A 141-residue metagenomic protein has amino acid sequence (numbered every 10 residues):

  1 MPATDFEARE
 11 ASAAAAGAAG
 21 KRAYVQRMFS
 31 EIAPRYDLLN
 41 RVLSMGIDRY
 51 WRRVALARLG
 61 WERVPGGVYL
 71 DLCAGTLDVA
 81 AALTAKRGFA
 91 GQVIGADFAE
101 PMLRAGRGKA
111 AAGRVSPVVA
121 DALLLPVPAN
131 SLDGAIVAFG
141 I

Functional and structural regions predicted by a protein language model:
M1-R27: N-terminal auxiliary segments of SAM/dcSAM-dependent transferases
R22-G46: K/E-rich alpha-helical interaction surfaces of small helical-bundle regulatory domains
R35, M45-G66: Conserved alpha-helix/loop element of class I SAM-dependent methyltransferases that forms part of the SAM/SAH-binding
V68-L125: Class I SAM-dependent methyltransferase SAM/SAH-binding core
L123-G134: A short acidic, Gly/Pro-enriched loop at the edge of an enzyme's catalytic core that lines a small-molecule cofactor
D133-I141: A short SAM/SAH-binding and catalytic strip from SAM-dependent methyltransferases
